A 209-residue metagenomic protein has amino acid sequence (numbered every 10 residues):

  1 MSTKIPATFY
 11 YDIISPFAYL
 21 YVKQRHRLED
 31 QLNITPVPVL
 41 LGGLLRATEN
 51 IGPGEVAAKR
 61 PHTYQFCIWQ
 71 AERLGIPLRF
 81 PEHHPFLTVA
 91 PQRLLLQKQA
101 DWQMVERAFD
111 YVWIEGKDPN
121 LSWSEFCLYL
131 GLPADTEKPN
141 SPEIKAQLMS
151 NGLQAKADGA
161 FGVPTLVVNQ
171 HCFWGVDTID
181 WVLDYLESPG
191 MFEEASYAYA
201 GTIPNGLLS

Functional and structural regions predicted by a protein language model:
I5-T8, I13-I14, A18-L32, R107-S209: C-terminal cap of thioredoxin/glutaredoxin-like
I13, F17-V112, S196-S209: Structural alpha/beta surface segment adjacent to cysteine/selenocysteine redox centers across thiol/disulfide enzymes
